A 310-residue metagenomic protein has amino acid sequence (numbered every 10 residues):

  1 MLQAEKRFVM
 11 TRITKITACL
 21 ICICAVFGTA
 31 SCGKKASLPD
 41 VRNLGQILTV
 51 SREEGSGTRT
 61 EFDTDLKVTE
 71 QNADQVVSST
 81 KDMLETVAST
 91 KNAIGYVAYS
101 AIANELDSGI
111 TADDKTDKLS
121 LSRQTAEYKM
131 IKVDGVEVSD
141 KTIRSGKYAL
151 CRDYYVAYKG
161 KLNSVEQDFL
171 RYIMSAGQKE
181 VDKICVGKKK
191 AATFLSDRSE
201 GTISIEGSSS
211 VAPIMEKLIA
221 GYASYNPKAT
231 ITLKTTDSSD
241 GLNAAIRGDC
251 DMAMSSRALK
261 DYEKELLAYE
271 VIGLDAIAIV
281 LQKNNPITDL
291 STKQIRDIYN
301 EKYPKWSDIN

Functional and structural regions predicted by a protein language model:
E5-T17: Bacterial N-terminal signal peptides that target proteins for export
I16-C24: Sec-dependent N-terminal signal peptides
F27-S31: C-terminal motif of bacterial Sec signal peptides marking the signal peptidase cleavage site
C32-N310: Exported/periplasmic ABC-transporter solute-binding proteins
